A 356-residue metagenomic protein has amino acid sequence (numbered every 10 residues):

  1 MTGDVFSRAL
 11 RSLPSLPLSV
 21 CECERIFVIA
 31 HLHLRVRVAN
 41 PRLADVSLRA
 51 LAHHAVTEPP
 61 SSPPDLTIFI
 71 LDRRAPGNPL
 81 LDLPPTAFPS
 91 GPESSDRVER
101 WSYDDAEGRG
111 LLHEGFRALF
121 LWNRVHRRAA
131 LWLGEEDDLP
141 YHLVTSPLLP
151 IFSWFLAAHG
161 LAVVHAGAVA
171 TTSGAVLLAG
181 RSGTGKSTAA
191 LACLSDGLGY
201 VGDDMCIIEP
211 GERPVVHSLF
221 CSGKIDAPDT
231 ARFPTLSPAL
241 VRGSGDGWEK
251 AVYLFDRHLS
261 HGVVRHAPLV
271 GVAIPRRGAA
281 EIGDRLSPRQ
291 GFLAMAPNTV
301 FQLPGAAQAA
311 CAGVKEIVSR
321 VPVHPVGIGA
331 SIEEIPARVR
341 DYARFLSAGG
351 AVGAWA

Functional and structural regions predicted by a protein language model:
M1-S182, S195-D196, C206-A356: A noncatalytic interaction/capping subdomain that flanks phosphate/NTP-handling catalytic cores
K186: Conserved lysine of the Walker
A189-A190: Post-Walker A alpha-helix
G199: Residue-level detector of anion-binding/catalytic polar loops
D203: Active-site flanking residues adjacent to catalytic metal/cofactor-binding acidic residues
